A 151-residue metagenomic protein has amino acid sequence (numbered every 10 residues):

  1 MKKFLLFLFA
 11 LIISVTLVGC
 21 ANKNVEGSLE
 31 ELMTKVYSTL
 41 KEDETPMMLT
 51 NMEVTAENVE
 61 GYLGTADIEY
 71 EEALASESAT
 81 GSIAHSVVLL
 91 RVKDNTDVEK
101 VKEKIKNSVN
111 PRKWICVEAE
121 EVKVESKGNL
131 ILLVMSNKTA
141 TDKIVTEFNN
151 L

Functional and structural regions predicted by a protein language model:
K2-A10: Sec-dependent signal peptide recognition, specifically the positively charged N-region followed immediately by
F4-L5, C20-L151: Soluble, non-membrane globular domain cores that form compact, hydrophobic packing and curved binding surfaces
L11-S14, S86: A generic, residue-level signal for flexible/boundary positions that often mark functional hotspots
V15-G19: C-terminal motif of bacterial Sec signal peptides marking the signal peptidase cleavage site
